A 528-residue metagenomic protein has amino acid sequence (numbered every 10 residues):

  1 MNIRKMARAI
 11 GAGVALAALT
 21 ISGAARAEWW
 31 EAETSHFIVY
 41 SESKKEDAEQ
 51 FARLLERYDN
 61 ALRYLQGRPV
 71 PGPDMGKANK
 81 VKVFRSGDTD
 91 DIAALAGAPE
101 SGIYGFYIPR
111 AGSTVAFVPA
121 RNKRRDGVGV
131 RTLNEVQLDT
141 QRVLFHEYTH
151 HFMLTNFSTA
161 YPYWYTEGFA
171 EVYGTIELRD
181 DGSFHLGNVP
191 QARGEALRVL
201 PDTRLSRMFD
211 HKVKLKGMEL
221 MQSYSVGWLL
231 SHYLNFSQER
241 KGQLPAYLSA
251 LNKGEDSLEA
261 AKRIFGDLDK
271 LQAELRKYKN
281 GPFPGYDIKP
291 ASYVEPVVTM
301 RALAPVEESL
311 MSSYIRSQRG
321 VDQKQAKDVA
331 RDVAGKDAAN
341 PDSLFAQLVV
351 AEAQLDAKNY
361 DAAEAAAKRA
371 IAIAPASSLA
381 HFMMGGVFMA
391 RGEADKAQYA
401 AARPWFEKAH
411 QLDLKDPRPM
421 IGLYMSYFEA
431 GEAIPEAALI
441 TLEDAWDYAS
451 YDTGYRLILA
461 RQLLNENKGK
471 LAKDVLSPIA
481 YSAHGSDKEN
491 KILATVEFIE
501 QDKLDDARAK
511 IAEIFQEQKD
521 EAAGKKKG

Functional and structural regions predicted by a protein language model:
N2-V14: Bacterial N-terminal signal peptides that target proteins for export
T20-A24: N-terminal signal peptide c-region/cleavage motif recognized by signal peptidases
A27-P162, E177, F209-G217, G254-G266: Juxtacatalytic substrate-recognition/specificity segment
E31, K253-E393, P404, K408 (+5 more regions): Beta/coil-rich, acidic/histidine-enriched accessory regions frequently appended to metallopeptidases
G105-R125, D139, F157-R301: Acidic/His/Gly-enriched intrinsically disordered linker/tail segments that often contain short helix/coil "MoRF-like"
Y173, Q354, F388, Y427-E429 (+1 more regions): Residue at a conserved register position within TPR or TPR-like alpha-solenoid repeats
A372, Q411, D447, A480-Y481: Amphipathic alpha-helical segments of tetratricopeptide repeats
P404, L464, G469-D487: TPR/TPR-like (Sel1-like) alpha-helical repeat modules
